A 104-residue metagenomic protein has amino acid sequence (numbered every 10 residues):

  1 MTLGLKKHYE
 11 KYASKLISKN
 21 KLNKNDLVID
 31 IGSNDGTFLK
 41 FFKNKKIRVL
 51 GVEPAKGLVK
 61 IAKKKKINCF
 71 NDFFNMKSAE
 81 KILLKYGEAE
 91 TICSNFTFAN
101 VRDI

Functional and structural regions predicted by a protein language model:
M1-I61, F70-N71: Extended interfacial segments that mediate partner engagement and assembly in macromolecular machines
I61-A62, K81: Short Asp/Glu-rich motifs
K66-A79: Conserved SAM-binding strand-loop segment of SAM-dependent methyltransferases
K77-G87: Short amphipathic alpha-helix with an adjacent loop that forms part of the alpha/beta core around
E90-C93: A conserved beta-strand element that flanks and buttresses the S-adenosyl-L-methionine
T97: Hydrophobic adenine-recognition pocket in adenosine-nucleotide-binding enzymes
N100-I104: A short, conserved alpha-helix within the catalytic core of class I
